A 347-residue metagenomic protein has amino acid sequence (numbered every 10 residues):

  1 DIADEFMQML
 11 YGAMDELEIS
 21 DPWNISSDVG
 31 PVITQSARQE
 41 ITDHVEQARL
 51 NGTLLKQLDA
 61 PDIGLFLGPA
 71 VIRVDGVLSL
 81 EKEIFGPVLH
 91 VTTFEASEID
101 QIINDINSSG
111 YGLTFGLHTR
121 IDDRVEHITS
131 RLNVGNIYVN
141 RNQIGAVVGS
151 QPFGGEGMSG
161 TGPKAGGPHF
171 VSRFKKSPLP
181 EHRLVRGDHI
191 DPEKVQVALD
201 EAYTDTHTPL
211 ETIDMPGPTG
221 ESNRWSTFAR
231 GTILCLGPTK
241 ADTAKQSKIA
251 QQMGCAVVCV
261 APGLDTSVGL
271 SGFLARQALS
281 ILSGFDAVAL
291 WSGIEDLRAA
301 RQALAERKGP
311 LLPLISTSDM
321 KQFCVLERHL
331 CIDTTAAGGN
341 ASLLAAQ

Functional and structural regions predicted by a protein language model:
D1, Q8-P22, S26, G30 (+2 more regions): Conserved C-terminal structural/oligomerization subdomain of aldehyde/semialdehyde dehydrogenase
V32-T42: Short beta-strand to alpha-helix junction loop
D43-R49: Helical element adjacent to the flavin cofactor pocket in flavoenzyme catalytic cores
G52-T53, C255: Small-residue (G/S/T/A) turn/hinge positions that recur once per unit in extracellular repeat modules
L54-D59: Diglycine-centered glycine-rich loop/turn motifs
